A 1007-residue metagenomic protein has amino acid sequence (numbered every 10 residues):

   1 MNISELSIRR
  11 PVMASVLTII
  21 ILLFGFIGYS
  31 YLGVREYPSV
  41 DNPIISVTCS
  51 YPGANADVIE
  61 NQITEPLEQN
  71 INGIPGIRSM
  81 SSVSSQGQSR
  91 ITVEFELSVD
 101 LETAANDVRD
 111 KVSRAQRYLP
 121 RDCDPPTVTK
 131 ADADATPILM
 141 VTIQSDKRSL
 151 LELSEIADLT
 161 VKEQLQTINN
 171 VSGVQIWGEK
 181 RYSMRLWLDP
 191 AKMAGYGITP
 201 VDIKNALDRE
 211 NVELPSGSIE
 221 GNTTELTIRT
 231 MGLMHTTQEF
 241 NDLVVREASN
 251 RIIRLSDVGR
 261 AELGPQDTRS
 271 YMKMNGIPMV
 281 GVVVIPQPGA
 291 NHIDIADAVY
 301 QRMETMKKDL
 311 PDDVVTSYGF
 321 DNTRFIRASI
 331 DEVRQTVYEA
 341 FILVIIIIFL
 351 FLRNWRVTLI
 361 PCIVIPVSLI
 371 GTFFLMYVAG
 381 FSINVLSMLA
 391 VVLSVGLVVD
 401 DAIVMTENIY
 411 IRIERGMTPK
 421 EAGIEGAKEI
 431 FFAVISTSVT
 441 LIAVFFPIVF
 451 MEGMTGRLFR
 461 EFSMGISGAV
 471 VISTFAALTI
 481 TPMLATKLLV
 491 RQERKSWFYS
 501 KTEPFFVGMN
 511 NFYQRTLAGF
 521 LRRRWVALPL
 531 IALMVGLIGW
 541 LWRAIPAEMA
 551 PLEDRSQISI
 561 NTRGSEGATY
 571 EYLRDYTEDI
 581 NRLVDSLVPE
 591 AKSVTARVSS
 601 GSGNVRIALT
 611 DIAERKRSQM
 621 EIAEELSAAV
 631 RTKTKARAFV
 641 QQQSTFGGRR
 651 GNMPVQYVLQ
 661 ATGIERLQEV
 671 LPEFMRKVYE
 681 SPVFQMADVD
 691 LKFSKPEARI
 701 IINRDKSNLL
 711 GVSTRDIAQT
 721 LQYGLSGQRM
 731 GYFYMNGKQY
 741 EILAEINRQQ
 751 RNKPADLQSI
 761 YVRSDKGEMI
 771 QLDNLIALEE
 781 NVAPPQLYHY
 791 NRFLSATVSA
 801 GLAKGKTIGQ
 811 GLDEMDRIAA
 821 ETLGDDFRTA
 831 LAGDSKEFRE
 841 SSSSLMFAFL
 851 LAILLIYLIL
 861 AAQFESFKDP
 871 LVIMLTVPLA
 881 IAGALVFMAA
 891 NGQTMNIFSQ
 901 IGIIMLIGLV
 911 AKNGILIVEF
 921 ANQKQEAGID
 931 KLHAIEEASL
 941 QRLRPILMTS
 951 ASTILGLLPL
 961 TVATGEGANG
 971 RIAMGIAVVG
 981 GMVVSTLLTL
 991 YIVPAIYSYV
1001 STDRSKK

Functional and structural regions predicted by a protein language model:
M1-F341, I383, R457, A636 (+3 more regions): Membrane-proximal extracytoplasmic
N2-V34, K428-I430, F498-A550, I607 (+1 more regions): Signature of alpha-helical transmembrane segments and their immediate interfacial
E5-V12, P288-N291, R327-N384, F450-M454 (+3 more regions): Interfacial segments of transmembrane alpha-helices in multi-pass membrane proteins
R35-S39, N322, F373-L389, V449-I466 (+5 more regions): Short helix-loop junctions at transmembrane helix boundaries
G319, I326, I330, T406 (+4 more regions): Helix-loop junctions and hydrophobic alpha-helical segments within the transmembrane domains of large membrane
V395-I409, F431-F450, R457-Y499, V605 (+6 more regions): Transmembrane alpha-helices and their membrane-interface boundaries in multi-pass membrane transporters and channels
I531-A629, K633, A638, F674 (+1 more regions): Juxtamembrane segments of multi-pass membrane proteins
T632-K1007: C-terminal transmembrane helical bundles of large multi-pass transporters and their helix-start/helix-kink determinants
